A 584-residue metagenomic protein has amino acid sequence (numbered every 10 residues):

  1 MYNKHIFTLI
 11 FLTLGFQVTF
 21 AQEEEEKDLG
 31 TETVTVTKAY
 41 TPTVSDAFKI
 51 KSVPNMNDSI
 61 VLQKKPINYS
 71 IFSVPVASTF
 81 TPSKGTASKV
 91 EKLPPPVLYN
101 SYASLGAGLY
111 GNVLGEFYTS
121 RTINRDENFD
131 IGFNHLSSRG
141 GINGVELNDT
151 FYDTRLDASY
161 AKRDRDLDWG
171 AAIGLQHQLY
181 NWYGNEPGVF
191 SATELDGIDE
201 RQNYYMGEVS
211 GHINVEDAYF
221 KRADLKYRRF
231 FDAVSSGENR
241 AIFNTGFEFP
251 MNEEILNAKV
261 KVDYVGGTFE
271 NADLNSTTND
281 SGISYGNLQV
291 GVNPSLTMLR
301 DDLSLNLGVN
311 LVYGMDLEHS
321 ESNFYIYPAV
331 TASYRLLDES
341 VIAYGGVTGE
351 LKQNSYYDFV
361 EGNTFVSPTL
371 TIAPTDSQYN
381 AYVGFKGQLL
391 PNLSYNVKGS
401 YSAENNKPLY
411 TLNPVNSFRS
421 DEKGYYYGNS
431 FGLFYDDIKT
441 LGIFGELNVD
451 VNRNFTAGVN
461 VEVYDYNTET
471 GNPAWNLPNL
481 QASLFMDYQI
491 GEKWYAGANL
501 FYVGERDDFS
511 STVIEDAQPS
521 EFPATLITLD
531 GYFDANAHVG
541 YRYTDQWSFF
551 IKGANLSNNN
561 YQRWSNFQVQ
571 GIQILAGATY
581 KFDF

Functional and structural regions predicted by a protein language model:
M1-E25, M486, I572, A576-F584: Bacterial Sec-dependent N-terminal signal peptides
F20-L93: N-terminal periplasmic/intermembrane-space "pro-region" immediately following the signal or transit peptide
S83-T86, P94-A103, A107-T154, L167: Outer-membrane beta-barrel translocator/receptor signature
L98, A103, S304, G308 (+1 more regions): Exposed, low-structure sequence patches enriched in small/polar residues
F117-R121, I131, L156-K162, G207-V215 (+11 more regions): Residues on the lipid-exposed face of transmembrane beta-strands in outer-membrane beta-barrel proteins
R121-I142, K259, V265, Y285-D316 (+2 more regions): Surface-exposed extracellular loop regions of Gram-negative outer-membrane beta-barrel proteins
S138-F151, R155, A172-R240: Flexible loop and strand-edge segments within Gram-negative outer membrane beta-barrel domains
D199-S210, D224-D301, G432: Outer-membrane beta-barrel transmembrane domain signature of Gram-negative proteins, especially the mid-to-C-terminal
